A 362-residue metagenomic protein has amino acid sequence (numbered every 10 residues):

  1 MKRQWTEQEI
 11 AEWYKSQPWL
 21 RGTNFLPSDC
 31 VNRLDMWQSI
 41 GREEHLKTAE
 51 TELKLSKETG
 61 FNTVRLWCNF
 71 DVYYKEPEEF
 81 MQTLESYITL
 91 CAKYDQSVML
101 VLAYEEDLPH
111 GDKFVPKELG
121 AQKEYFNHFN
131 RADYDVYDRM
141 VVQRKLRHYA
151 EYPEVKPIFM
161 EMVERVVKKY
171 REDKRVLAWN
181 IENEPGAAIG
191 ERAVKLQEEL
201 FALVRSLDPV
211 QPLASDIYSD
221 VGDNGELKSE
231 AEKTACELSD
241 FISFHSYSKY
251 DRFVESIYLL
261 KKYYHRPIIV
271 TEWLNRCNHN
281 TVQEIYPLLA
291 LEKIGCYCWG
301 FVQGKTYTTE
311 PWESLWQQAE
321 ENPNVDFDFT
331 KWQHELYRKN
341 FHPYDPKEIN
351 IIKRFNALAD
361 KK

Functional and structural regions predicted by a protein language model:
K2-S239, H245, Y263, W273 (+5 more regions): Active-site mouth of glycoside hydrolases
M81, R252-E255, L259: Active-site-adjacent beta->alpha loops and helix N-cap segments on the catalytic face of soluble alpha/beta enzymes
E232, I257, I285: Acidic, amphipathic alpha-helical patches
Y247-Y250: Mobile cap/lid helix-loop segments that gate and shape the active-site cleft of serine hydrolases
V254, H279-A290, T308-Q317: Histidine/acidic-residue-rich catalytic or RNA/ligand-binding cores of hydrolases and nuclease-related proteins
I268-T271: Active-site core of glycosidic bond-cleaving carbohydrate-active enzymes
C298-G300: Replace "adjacent to P-loop NTPase cores in ATP/GTP-dependent enzymes" with "adjacent to NTP-binding cores
E310-K362: Extended, alpha-helix-rich binding/interface surfaces that flank or overlap catalytic cores and mediate recognition
